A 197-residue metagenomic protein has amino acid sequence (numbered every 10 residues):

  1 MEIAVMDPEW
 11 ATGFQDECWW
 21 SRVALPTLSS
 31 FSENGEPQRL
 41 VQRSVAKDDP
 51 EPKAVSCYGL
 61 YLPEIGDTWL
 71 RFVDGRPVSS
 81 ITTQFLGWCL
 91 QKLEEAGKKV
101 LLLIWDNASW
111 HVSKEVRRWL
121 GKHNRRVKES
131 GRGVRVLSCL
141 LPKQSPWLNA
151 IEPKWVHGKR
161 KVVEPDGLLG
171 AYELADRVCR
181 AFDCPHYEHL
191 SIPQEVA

Functional and structural regions predicted by a protein language model:
M1-W88: Extended, low-complexity cationic-aromatic segments
E9-W10, R135, Q144, L148-A197: C-terminal anion-handling pockets and recognition modules
D16, K98-V112, L141-Q144, N149: Acidic/histidine-rich, metal-coordinating catalytic segments
A24-L28, E115-R117, A150-P153: Short aromatic-enriched loop/helix-cap "lid" or pocket-rim segments at secondary-structure transitions that line
P37-D48, H123-P153, D166-G167: RNase H-like polynucleotidyl transferase catalytic core
T82-L102: Short, basic/hydrophobic alpha-helical segments
